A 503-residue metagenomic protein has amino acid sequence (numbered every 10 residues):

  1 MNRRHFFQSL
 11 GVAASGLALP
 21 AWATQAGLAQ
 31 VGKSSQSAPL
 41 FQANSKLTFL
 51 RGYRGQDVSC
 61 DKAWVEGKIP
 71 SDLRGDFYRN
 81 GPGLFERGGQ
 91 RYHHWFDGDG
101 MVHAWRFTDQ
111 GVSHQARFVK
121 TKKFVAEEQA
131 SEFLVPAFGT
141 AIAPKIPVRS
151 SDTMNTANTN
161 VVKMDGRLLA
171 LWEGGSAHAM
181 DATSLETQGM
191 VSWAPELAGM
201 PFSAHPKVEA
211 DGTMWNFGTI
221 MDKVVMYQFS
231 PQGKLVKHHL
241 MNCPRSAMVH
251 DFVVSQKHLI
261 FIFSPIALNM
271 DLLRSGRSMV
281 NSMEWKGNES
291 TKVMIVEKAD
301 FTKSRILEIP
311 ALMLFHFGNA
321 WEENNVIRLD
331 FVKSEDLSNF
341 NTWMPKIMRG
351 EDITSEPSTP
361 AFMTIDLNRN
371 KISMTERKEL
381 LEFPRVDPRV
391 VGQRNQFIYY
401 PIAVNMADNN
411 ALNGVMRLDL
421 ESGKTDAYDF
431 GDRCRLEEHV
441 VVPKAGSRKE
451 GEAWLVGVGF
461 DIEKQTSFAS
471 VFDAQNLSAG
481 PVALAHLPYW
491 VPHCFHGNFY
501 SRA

Functional and structural regions predicted by a protein language model:
H5-G27: N-terminal export signals
A21-K68: C-terminal segment of N-terminal export signals and the immediately downstream linker at the start of the mature
G89-Q90, P265-W285, S334-T354, V404-N409 (+1 more regions): Short, conserved, GDST-rich strand-edge loop motifs in beta-rich repeat architectures
F124-V236: Well-ordered mid-protein domain cores that form the structural environment of catalytic cofactors
P144, V148-M164, F202-A210, V253 (+4 more regions): Structural signature of eukaryotic scaffold interfaces centered on beta-propeller domains
T183-E196, P231-N242, K292-P310, M363-L380 (+2 more regions): Blade-edge beta-strand/turn elements of extracellular beta-propeller and related beta-sheet repeat scaffolds
M226-P231, R277-A299, P345-L367, N413-D419 (+1 more regions): Beta-propeller blade signature
E308-L314, E379-P384, A427-A445, G480-F495: Conserved blade-ending motifs and adjacent loop-strand segments that build the rim/top face of beta-propeller domains
